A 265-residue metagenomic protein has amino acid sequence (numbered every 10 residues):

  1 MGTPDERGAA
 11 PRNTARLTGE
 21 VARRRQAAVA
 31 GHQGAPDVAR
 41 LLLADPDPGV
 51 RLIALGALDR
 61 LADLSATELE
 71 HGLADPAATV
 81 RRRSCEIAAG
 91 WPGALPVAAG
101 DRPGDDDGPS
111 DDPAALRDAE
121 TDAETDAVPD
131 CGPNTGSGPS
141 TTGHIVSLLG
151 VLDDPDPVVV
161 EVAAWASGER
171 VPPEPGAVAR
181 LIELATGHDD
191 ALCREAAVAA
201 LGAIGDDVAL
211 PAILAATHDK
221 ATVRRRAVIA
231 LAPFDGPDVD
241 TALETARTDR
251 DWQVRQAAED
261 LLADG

Functional and structural regions predicted by a protein language model:
M1-T3, A9-A10, T14-Q33, L41 (+12 more regions): Structural detector for internal amphipathic alpha-helices that build alpha-solenoid repeat scaffolds
H144-I145: Glycine/charged-rich beta-loop-alpha catalytic/anionic-binding loops adjacent to active sites
